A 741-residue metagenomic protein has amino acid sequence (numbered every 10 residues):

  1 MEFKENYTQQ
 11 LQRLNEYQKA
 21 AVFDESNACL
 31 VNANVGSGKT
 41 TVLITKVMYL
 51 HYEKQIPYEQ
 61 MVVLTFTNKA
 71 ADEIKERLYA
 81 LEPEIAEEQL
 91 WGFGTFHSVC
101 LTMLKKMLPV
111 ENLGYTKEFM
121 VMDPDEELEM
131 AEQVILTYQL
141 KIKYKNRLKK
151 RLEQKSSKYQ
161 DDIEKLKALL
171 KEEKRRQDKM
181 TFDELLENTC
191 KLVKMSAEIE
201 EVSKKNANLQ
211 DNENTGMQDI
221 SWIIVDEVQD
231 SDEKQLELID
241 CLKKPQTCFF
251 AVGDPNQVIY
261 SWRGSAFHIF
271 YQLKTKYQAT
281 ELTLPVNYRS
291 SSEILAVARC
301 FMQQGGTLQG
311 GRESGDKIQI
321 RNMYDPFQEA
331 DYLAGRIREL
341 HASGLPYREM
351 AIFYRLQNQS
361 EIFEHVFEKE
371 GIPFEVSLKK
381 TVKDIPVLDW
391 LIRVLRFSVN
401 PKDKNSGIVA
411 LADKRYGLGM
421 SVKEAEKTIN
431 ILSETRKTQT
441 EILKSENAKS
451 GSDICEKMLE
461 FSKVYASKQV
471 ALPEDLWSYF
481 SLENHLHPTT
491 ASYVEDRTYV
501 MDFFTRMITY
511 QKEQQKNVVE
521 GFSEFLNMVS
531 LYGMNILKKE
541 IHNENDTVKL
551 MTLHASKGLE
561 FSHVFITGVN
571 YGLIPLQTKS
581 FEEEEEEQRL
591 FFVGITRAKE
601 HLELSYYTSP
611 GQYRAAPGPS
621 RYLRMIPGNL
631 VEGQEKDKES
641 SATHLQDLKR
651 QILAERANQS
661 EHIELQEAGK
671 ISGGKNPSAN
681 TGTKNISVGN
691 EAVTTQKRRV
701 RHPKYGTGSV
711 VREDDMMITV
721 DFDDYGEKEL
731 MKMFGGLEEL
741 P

Functional and structural regions predicted by a protein language model:
M1-S37, T41-T45, Q60-V62, E111-N112 (+7 more regions): Accessory N-terminal region flanking or inserted into the helicase ATPase core in nucleic-acid motor proteins
E2-E5, E233-M323: Conserved RecA-like helicase ATPase core segment that couples NTP binding/hydrolysis to strand translocation
L30-V31, V35-L43, V47, A279-T280 (+2 more regions): Helicase P-loop NTPase motor core
E59-K143: Conserved P-loop NTPase-based nucleic-acid remodeling module centered on helicase motor cores
G94-T102, I224-E227, V252, E524-K579 (+2 more regions): Conserved helicase core region in the C-terminal RecA-like lobe
K276, D316, L345-V470, H487: ATPase/helicase motor core of nucleic-acid motors
L443-A555, L576, E632-G633: Accessory C-terminal helicase-associated subdomains
N570-G726, P741: C-terminal accessory regions
